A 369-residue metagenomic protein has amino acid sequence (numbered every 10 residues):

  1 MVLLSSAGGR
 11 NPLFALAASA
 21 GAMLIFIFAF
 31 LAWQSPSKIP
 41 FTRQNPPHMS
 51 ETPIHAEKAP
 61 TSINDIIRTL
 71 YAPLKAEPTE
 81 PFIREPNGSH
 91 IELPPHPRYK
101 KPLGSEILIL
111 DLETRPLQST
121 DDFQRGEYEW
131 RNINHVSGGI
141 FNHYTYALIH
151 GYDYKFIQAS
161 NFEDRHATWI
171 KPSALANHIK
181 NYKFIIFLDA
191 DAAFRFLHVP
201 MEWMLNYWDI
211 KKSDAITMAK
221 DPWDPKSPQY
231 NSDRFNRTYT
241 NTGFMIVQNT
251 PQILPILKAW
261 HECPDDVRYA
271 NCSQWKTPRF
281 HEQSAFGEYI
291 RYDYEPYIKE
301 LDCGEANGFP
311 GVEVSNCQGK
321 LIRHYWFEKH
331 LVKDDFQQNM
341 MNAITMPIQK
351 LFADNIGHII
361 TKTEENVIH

Functional and structural regions predicted by a protein language model:
L3, A7-N181: N-terminal anchoring/stem segment of glycosyltransferases
A15-A18, S173, F244-H369: Catalytic core and acceptor-binding pocket of nucleotide-sugar-dependent glycosyltransferases
P95, Y99-S105, I179, D209-K212 (+2 more regions): Extracellular/periplasmic catalytic domains that process cell-envelope and extracellular macromolecules
S105, H150, K171, L188-A190 (+3 more regions): Residues that flank catalytic or metal-binding motifs in active/ligand-binding sites
D121-R125, A159, V199-M201, K258-W260 (+1 more regions): Short coil/turn segments at secondary-structure boundaries
W130-I133, Q158-F162, Q229-S232, A259-T277: Active-site rim elements
A167-L257, H261-C263: GT-A fold catalytic core of metal-dependent nucleotide-sugar glycosyltransferases, centered on the diacidic
